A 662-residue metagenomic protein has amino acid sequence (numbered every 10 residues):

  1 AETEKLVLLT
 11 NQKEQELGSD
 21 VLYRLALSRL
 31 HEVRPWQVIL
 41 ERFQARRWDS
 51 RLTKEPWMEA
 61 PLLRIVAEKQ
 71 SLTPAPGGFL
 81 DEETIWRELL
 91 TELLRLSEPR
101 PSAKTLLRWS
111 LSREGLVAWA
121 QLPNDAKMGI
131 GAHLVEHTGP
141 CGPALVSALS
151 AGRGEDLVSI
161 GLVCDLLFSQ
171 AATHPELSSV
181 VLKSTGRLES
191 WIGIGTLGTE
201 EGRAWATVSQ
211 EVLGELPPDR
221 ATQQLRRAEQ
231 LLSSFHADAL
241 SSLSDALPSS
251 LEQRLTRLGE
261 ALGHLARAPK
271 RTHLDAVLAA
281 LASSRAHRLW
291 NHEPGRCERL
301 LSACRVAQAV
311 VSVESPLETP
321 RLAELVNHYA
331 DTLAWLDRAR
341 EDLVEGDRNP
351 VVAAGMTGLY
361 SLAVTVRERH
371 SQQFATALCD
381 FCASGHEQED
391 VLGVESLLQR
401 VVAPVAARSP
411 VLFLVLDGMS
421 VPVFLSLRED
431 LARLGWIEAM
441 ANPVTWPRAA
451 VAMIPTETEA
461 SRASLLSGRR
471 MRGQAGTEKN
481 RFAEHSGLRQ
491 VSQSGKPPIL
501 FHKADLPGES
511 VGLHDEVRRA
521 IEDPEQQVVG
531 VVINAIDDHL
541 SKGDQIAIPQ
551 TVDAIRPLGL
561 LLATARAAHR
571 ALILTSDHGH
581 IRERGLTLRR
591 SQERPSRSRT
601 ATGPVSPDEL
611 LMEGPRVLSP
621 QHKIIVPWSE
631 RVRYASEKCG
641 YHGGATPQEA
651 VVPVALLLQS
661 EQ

Functional and structural regions predicted by a protein language model:
A1-V411, G418-L572, S576-Q662: …; additionally, a secondary subgroup of soluble metalloenzymes is captured
